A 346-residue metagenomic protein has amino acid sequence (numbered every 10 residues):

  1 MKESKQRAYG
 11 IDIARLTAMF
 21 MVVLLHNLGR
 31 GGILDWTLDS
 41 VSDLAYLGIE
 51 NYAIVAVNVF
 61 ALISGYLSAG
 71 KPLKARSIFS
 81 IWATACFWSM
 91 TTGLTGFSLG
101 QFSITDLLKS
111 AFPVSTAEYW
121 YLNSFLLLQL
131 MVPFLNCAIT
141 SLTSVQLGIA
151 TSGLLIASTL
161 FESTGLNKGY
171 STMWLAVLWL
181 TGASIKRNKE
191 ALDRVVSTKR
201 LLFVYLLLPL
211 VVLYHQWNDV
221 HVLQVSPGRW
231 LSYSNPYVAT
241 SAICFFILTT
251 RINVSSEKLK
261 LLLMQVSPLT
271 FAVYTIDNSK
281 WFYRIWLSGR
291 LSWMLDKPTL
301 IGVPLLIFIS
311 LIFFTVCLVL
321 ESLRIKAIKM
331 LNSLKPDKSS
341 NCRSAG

Functional and structural regions predicted by a protein language model:
M1-L154, S256-K260, M264-Q265, L269 (+2 more regions): Membrane-cytosol interface segments of multi-pass membrane proteins, especially ER/Golgi lipid-handling enzymes
T17, A138, L175, S184-N188 (+4 more regions): Residue-level recognition of alpha-helix termini/interfacial anchor residues
F20-N27, W88-T95, T151-T164, V204-D219 (+1 more regions): Aromatic-anchored segments of alpha-helical transmembrane domains
L44-V57, K109-S124, F161-L178, L213-C244 (+1 more regions): Interfacial loop-to-helix transition and helix-capping segments at the boundaries of transmembrane helices
L62-L73, Q129-P133, W179-N188, A239-T249: Transmembrane alpha-helical segments and their membrane-water interfaces
P72-F79, N188-V196: Hydrophobic, small-residue-rich membrane helices and short re-entrant helix-turn-helix hairpins that build
Q146-A191: Loop-centered beta-sheet repeat module
F161, A191-A272, N278-L287, L291-L306: Alpha-helical transmembrane segments and terminal signal-anchor/GPI-anchor hydrophobic tails, characterized by long
